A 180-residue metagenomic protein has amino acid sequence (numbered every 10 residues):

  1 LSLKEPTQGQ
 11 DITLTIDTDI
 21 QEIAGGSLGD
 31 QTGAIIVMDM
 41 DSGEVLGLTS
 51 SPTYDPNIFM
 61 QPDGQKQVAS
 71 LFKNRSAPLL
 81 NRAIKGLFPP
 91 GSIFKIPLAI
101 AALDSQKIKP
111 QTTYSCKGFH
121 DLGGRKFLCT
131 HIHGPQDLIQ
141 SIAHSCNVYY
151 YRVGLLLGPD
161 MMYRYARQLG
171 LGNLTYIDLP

Functional and structural regions predicted by a protein language model:
L1-A34: Conserved, well-ordered alpha-helix/loop/beta-strand core segments that scaffold catalytic motifs
L3, D41-S92, P97-P180: Beta-lactam-recognizing serine transpeptidase/beta-lactamase-like catalytic domain environment
I35-M40: Short hydrophobic alpha-helical segments used for membrane anchoring or interfacial signaling
